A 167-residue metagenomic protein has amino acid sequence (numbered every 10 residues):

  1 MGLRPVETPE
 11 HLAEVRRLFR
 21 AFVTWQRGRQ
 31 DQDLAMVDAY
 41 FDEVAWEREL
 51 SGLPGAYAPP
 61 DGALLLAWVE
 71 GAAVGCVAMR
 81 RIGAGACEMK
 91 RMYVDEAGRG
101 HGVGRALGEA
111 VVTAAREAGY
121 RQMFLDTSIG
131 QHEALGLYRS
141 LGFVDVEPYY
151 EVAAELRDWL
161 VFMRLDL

Functional and structural regions predicted by a protein language model:
G2, R121-F124, S128-L167: C-terminal "cap" of GNAT-fold acetyltransferases
V6-K90, D95-E96, G108-A110, A114 (+2 more regions): Acetyl-CoA-dependent GNAT
P9-A13, H101, H132: Loop/helix-junction capping segments adjacent to catalytic residues or to phosphate/diphosphate-binding pockets
G71, G102, G119: Conserved G/P- and acidic residue-centered "switch" motifs that form tight phosphate/ATP-binding loops in soluble
D95-H101, I129-G130: Active-site acidic-Proline motif in GNAT/NAT acetyltransferases
R99, R116, R139: Short polybasic/polar patches that bind polyanions
H101, R105, E109: Residues forming the Rossmann-fold NAD(P)(H) cofactor-binding site
